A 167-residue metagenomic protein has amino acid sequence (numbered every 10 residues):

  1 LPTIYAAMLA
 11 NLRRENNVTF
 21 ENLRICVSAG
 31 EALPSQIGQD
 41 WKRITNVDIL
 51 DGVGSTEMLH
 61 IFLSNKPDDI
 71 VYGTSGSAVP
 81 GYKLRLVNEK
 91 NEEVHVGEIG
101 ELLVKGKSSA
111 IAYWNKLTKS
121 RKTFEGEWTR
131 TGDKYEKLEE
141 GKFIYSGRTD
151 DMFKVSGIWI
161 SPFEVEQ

Functional and structural regions predicted by a protein language model:
P2-T3, E31, S35, K107 (+1 more regions): Alpha-helix N-cap/helix-start capping motif
A6-V71, K83: Gly/Ser/Thr-rich phosphate-binding loop
V27-A29, T74, V87-E89, V104-K105 (+5 more regions): Thr-Gly-centered strand-to-loop micro-motif
Q39, G73, T118, Q167: Active-site phosphate/pyrophosphate- and oxyanion-stabilizing loops and adjacent acidic/basic residues in soluble
G54, G106, I111-A112, K134-Q167: AMP-binding/adenylate-forming catalytic core of the ANL superfamily
D68-S75, R121: Short, P/G- and charge-enriched loop/turn segments at secondary-structure junctions
S77-G81, E92-T123, I158-I160: Conserved ATP/PPi-binding loop(s) of AMP-dependent carboxylate-activating enzymes
